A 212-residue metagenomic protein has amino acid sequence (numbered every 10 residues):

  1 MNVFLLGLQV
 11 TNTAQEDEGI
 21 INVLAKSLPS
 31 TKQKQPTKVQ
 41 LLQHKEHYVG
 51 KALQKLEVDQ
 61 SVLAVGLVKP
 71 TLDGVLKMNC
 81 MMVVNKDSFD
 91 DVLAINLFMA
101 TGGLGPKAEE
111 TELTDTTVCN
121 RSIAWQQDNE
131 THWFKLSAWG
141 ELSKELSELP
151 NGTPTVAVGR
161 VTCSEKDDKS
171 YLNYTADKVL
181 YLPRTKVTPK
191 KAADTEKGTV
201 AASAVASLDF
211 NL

Functional and structural regions predicted by a protein language model:
M1-F4, Q9, T13-I21, S27-L42 (+7 more regions): Acidic, gly/ser/pro-rich intrinsically disordered tails
G19-I21, T37, K69-L76, T162: Extended tandem-repeat scaffolds
V58-D73, T153-K166: Flexible glycine-rich surface loops and low-complexity tracts that mediate binding to linear polymers
T71, K77-N79, S203-S207: N-terminal functional modules and adjacent low-complexity/disordered segments of proteins
L76-M82, T175: Short, compact, well-ordered microdomains
